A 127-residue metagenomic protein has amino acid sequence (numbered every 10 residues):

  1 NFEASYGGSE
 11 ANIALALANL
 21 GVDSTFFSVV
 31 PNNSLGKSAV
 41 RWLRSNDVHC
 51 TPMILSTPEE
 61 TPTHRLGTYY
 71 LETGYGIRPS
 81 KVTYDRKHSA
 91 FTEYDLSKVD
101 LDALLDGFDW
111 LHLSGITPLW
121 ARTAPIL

Functional and structural regions predicted by a protein language model:
N1-G7: Short pre-catalytic strand/loop immediately N-terminal to key active-site residues, enriched for Gly-Thr
A4, A16-N19, T73: Short secondary-structure boundary/capping segments within folded domains
A4, V29-V30, A121, P125: Residue-level marker of alpha-helix boundaries and capping positions
S9-E10, T117: Gly/Ser/Thr-rich beta-alpha loop segments that engage phosphate groups in nucleotides
N12-D23, S45: Alpha-helix C-terminal capping segments
D23-G115: Conserved N-terminal subdomain of the carbohydrate kinase-like
W110-L127: Conserved beta-alpha-beta core of the PfkB/ribokinase-like small-molecule kinase fold
